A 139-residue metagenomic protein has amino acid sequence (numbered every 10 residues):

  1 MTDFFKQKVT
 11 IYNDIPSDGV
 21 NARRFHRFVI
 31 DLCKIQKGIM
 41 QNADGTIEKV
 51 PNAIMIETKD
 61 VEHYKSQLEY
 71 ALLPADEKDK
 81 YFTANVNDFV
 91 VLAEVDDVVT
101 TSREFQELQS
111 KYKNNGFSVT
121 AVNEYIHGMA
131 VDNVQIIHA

Functional and structural regions predicted by a protein language model:
M1-V20, G38-I39: N-terminal intrinsically disordered, low-complexity, charge/repeat-rich segments that act as generic
R23-A139: Short, conserved turn/kink motifs that form compact alpha/beta structural patches or helix kinks used as
